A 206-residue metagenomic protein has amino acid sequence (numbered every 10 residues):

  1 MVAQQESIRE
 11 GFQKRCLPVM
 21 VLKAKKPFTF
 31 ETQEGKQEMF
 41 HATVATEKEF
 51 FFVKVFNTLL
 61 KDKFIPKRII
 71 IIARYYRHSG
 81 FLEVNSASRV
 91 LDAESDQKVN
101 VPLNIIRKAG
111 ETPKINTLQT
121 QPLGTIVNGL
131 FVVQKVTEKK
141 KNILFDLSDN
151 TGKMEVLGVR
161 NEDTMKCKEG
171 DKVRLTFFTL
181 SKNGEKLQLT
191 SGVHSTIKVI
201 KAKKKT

Functional and structural regions predicted by a protein language model:
M1-T206: Single-stranded nucleic acid-binding proteins centered on OB/S1-type folds and their adjacent low-complexity
